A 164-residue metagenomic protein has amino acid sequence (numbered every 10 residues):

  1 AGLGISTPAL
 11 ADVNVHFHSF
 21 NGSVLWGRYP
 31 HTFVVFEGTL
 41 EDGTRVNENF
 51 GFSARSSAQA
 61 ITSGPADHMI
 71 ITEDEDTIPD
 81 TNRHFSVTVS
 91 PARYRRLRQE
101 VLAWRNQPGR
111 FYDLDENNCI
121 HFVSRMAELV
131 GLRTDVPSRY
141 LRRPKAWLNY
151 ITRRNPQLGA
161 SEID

Functional and structural regions predicted by a protein language model:
A1-L3: Sec-dependent N-terminal signal peptides
D12-R83: Glycine-rich catalytic cores of cysteine/serine-nucleophile enzymes that process amide/ester linkages in cell-envelope
V13, S23, Q99-D164: Activation targets extended, charge/polar-rich intrinsically disordered C-terminal tails
F20-V24, D80-S90, R105-D113: Second-shell loop/turn segments in exported
T88-E100: A structural motif
